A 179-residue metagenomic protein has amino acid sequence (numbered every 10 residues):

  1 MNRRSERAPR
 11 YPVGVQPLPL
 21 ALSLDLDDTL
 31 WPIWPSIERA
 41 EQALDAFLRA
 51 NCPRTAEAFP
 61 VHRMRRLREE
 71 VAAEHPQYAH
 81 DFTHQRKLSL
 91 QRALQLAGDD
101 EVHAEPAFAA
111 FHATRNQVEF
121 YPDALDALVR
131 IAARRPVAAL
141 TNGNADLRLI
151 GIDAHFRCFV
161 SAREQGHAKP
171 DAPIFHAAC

Functional and structural regions predicted by a protein language model:
M1-L24: Non-catalytic pre-domain segments flanking phosphatase-related domains
E6, E119-P122, T141-N142: Short gly/ser/thr-rich secondary-structure transition/capping motifs
Q16-P122: N-terminal helical cap/lid subdomain that shapes the substrate entry/recognition surface in HAD-like hydrolases
P17, A133, A154: Structured loop/turn residues at beta-strand edges in well-structured enzyme cores
Q91, V129, H176: A cross-family signal for key residues in well-ordered alpha-helices that form functional helical elements
D123-R134: Catalytic-core regions built around general acid/base machinery
L125, A138, G143-C179: Substrate-recognition "cap/lid" segment bordering the active-site pocket of phosphatases
